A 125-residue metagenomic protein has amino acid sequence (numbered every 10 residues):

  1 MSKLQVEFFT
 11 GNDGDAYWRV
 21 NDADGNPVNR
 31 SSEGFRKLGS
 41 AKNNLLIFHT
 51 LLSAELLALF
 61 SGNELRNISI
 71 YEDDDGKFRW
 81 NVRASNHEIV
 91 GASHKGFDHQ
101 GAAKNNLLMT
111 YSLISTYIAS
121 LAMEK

Functional and structural regions predicted by a protein language model:
M1-Y17, S40-R79, S120: Short N-terminal "domain-start" leader segments that mark the transition from disordered tails or signal peptides into
F9, Y17-A23, V28-G34, N44-I47 (+4 more regions): A structural feature that tracks compact, well-ordered secondary-structure segments with a strong bias toward
K37: Conserved GNAT-fold acetyl-CoA-binding loop/helix
G96-K125: Mixed-charge, glycine-accented linear interaction segment located at domain edges/termini
